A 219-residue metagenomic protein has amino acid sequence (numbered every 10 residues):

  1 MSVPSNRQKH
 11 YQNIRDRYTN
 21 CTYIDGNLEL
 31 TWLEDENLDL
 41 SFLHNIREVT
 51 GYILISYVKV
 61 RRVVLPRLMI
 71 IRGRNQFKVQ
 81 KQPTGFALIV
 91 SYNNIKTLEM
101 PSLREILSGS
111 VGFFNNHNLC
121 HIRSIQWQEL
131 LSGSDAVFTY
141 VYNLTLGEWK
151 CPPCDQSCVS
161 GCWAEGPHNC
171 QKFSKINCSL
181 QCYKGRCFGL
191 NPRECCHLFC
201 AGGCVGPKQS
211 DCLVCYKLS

Functional and structural regions predicted by a protein language model:
M1-R17, D25-N169, F173-N177, Y183 (+1 more regions): Concave beta-strand-loop units of leucine-rich repeat
R186-S219: Alpha-solenoid helical-repeat scaffolds
